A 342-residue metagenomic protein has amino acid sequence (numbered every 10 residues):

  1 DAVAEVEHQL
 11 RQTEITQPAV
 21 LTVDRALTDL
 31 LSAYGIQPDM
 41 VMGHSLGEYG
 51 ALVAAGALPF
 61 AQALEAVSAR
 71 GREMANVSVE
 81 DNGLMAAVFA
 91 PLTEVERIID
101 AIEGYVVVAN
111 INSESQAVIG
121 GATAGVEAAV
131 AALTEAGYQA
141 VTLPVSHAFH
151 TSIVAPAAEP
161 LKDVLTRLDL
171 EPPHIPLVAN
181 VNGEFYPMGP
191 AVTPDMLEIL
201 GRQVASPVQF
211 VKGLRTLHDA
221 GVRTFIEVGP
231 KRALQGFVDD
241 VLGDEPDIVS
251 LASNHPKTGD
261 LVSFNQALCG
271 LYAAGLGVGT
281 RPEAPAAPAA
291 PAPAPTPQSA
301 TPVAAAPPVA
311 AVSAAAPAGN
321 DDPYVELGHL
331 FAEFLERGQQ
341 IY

Functional and structural regions predicted by a protein language model:
D1, H8, V278-Y342: Flexible, low-complexity inter-domain linkers and amphipathic docking helices that mediate domain-domain
D1-A101, Q139-A148, T224-F237, S250-K257 (+1 more regions): FabD-like malonyl-/acyl-CoA
G43-S45, I111, A122: Conserved alpha/beta-hydrolase "nucleophile elbow" surrounding the catalytic nucleophile
D81-N82, N110-Q116, P144, P172-H174: Short Gly/Ser/Thr- and Asp/Glu-enriched loop/turn motifs at secondary-structure junctions
A87, T134-V228, L261-G277: Acyltransferase
L92, G121-V126: Helix N-cap motif at beta-to-alpha junctions
V95-E114: Gly/Ser-centered flexible loop/linker motifs
I99-I102, V126-A136: Short amphipathic alpha-helices in soluble, non-transmembrane regions that often serve as interface/regulatory elements
